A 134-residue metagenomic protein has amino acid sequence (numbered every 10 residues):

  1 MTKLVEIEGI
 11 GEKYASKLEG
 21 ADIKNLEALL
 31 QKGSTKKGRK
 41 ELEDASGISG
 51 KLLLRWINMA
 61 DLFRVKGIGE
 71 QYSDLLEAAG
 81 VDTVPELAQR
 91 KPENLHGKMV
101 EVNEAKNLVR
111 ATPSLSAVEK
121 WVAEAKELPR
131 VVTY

Functional and structural regions predicted by a protein language model:
M1-Y134: C-terminal extensions
